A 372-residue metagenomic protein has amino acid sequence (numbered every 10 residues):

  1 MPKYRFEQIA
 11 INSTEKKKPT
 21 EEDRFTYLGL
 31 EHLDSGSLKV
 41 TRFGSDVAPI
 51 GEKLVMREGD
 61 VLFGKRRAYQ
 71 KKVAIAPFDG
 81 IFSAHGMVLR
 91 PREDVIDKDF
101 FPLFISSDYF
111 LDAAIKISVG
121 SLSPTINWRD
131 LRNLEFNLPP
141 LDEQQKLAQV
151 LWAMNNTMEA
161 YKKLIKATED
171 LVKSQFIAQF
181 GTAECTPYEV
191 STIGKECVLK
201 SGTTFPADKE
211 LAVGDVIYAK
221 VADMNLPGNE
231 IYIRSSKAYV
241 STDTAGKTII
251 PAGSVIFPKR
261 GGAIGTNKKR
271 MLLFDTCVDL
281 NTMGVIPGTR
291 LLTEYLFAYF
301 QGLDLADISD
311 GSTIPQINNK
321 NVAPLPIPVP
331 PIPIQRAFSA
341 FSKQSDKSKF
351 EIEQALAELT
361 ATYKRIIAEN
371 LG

Functional and structural regions predicted by a protein language model:
M1-K17, N133-A148, N156, Y161-T203 (+2 more regions): Non-catalytic DNA-recognition/assembly elements of restriction-modification systems
E7-K18, D23-E58, G194-K209, A222-A252 (+1 more regions): Sequence-specific dsDNA recognition surfaces
P19-Y27, K116-S118, T186-E189, P206-V213 (+1 more regions): Short coil/turn segments at secondary-structure boundaries
L33, L131, F180, M224 (+1 more regions): Hydrophobic pocket-lining residues within nucleotide cofactor-binding pockets
E52-L54, V61-S106, K220, K237-Q301 (+1 more regions): A short beta-sheet element
R66, G80-M87, D99, V119-D142 (+2 more regions): A short glycine-rich beta-alpha junction/loop motif
L151: Basic, alpha-helical interaction scaffolds
